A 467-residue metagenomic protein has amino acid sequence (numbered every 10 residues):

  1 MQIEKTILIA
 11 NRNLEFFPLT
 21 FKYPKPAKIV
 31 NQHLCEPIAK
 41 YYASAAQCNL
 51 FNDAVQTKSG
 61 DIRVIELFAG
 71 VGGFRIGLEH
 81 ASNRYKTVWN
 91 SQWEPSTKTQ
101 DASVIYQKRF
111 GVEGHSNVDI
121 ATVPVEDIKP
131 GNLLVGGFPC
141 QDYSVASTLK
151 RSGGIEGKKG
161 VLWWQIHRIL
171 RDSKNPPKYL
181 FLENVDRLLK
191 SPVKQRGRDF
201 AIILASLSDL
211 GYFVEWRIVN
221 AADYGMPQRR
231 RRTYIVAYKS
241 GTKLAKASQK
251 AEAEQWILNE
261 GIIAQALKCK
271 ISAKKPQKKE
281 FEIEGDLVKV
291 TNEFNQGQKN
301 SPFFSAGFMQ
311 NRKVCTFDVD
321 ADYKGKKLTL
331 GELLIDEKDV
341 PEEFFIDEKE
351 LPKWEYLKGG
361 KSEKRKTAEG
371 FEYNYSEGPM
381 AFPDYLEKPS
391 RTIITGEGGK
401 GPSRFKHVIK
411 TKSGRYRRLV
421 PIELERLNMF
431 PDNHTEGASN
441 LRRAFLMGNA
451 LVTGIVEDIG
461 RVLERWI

Functional and structural regions predicted by a protein language model:
Q2-A46, L50, F304-I467: C-terminal target-recognition/interaction regions appended to catalytic cores
L34-P176, V185-F200: Core alpha/beta nucleotide-donor-binding catalytic domains of modification enzymes
D61-V64, R230-R232, K388-S390: Extracellular structured ligand-interaction cores
F68, E94-P95, I120, D186 (+6 more regions): Short, flexible loop/turn elements at secondary-structure junctions
G77, D101, I105, Q165 (+3 more regions): Amphipathic alpha-helical segments that form well-ordered structural scaffolds and often line/cohere around active
E126-G131, Y143-N374, G378-M380: Class I S-adenosyl-L-methionine
G137-C140, K239-K243, G399, N433: Short loop/turn segments at secondary-structure transitions that flank enzyme active sites
